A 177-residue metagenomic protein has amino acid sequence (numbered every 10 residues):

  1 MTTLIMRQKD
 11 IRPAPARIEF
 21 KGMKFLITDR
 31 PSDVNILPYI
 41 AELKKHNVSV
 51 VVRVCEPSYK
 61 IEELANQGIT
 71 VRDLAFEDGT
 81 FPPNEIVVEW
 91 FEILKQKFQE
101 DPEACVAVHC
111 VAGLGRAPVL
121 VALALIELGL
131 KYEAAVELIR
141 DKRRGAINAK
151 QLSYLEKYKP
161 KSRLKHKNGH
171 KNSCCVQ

Functional and structural regions predicted by a protein language model:
M1-I11, H170-Q177: Cytosolic, low-complexity regulatory segments enriched in Ser/Pro/Gly with interspersed Lys/Arg in eukaryotic signaling
L4-A107, L123-L164: Cysteine-based protein phosphatase catalytic domain of the PTP/DSP
C110: Short cysteine clusters
G113: Conserved G/P- and acidic residue-centered "switch" motifs that form tight phosphate/ATP-binding loops in soluble
A117-V119: A eukaryotic "domain-to-IDR transition" signal
K165-G169: Alpha-helical linker/edge segments of TPR/alpha-solenoid repeat scaffolds and analogous pre-/post-domain helices
